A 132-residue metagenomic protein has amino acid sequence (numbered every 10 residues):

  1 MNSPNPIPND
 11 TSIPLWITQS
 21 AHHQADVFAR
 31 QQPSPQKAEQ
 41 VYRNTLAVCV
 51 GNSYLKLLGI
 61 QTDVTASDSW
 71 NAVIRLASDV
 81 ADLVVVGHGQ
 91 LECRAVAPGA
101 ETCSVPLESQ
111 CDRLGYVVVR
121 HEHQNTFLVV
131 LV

Functional and structural regions predicted by a protein language model:
M1-G87, C93-V132: Nucleic-acid endonuclease domains
